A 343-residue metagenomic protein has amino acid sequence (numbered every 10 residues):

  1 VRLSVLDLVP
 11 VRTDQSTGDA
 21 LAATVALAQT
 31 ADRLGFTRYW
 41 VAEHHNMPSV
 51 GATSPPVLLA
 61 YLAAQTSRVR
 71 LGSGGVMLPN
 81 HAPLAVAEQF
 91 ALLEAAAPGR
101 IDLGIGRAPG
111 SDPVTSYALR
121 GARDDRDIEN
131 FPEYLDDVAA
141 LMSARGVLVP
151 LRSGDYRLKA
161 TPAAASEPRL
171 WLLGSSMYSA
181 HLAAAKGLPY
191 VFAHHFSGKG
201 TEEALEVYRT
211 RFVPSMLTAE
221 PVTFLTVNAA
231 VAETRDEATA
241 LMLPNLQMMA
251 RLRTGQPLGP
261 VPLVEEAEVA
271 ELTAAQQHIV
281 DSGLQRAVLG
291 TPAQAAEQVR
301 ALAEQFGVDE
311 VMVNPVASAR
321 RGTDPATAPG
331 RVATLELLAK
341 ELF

Functional and structural regions predicted by a protein language model:
V1-L71, A333, L337: N-terminal beta1-alpha1-beta2 module of alpha/beta enzyme domains
R2-T17, P79-G146, Y190, G198: Flexible, glycine-rich active-site loops centered on histidine and acidic residues that chelate a metal or position
L3-D7, Y39-V41, L71-G74, I101-I105 (+4 more regions): Hydrophobic faces of well-ordered beta-strands that scaffold small-molecule active sites in alpha/beta enzyme cores
D7-A22, V76-L84, A164-G174, A232 (+1 more regions): Active-site mouth loops of central-metabolism enzymes
D32-R33, L59-R68, F90, E94-I101 (+3 more regions): Acidic (Asp/Glu)-rich catalytic clusters
D124-K159, K199-D309: An alpha-helical appendage that flanks or caps ligand/catalytic pockets
S176-K199, A204-L205: A conserved active-site cap/scaffold subdomain adjacent to cofactor or substrate pockets
L272, G290-F343: Long, low-complexity C-terminal extensions of enzymes
